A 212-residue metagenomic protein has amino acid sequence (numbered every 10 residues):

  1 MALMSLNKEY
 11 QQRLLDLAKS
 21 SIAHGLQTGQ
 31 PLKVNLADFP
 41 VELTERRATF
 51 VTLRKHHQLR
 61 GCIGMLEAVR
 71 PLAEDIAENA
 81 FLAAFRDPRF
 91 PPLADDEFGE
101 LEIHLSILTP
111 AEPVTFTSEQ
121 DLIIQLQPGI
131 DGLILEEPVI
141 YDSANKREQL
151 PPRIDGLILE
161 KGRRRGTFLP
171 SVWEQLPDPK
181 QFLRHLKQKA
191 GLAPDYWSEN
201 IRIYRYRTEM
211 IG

Functional and structural regions predicted by a protein language model:
A2-G212: Basic nucleic-acid-binding interfaces
